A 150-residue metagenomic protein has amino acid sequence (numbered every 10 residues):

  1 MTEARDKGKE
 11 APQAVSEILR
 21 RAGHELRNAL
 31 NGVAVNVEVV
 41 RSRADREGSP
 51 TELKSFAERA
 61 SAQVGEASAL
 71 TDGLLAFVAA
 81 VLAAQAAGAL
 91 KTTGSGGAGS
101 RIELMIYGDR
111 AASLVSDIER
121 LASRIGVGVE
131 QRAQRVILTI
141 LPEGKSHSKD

Functional and structural regions predicted by a protein language model:
M1-K7, T92, A98, S116-D150: Flexible, glycine-/charge-rich segments associated with ATP-binding catalytic modules
T2-I18, L26, L30-A76, G94: Histidine phosphotransfer helical core of two-component systems
Q13, Q63, Q85, Q131-Q134: Residue-identity detector for glutamine
E17-N28, G32-E38, V78-S95, R110-Q131: Conserved ATP-binding N-box helix of the HATPase_c
I18, E52, A89, E103 (+2 more regions): Acidic/proline-rich low-complexity IDRs
S61, A69, G108-A112, E119-A122 (+1 more regions): N-terminal assembly/transducer modules of large multi-domain enzymes, emphasizing dimerization/partner-binding
G96-D109, R135: Short glycine-rich, basic-tinged beta-strand/loop micro-motifs
